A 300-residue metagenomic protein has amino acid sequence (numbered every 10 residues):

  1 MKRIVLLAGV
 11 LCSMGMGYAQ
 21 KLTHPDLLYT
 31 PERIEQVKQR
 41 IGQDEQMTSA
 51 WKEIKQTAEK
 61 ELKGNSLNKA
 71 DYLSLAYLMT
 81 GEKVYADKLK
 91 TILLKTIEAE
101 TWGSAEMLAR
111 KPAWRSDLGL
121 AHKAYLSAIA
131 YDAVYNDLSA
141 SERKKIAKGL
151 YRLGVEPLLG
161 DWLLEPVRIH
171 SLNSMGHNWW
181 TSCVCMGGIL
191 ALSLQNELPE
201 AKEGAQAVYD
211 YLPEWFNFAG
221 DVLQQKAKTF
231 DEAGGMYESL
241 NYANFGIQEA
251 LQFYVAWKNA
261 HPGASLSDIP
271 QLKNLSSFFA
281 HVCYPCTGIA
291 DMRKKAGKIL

Functional and structural regions predicted by a protein language model:
M1, M292-R293: Generic N-terminal leader/processing signal
M1-K21: Bacterial Sec-dependent N-terminal signal peptides
D26-I41, Q46-I289, K295-A296: Aromatic-lined, polymer-binding surfaces characteristic of secreted/periplasmic polysaccharide-degrading enzymes
